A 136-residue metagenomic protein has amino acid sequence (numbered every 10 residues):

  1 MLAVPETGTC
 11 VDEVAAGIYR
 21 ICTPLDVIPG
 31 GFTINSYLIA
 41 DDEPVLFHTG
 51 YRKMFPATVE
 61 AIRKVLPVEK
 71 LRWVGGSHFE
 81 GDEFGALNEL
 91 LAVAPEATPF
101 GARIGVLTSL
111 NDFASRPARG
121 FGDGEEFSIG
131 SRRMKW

Functional and structural regions predicted by a protein language model:
V4-K64: Conserved beta-strand hairpin/beta-sheet module of binuclear metal-dependent hydrolase folds, prominently
R20, M134-K135: Short, isolated positions in well-ordered beta-strands
L38, K135-W136: Structured core elements
V45-H48, R72-G76, W136: Short catalytic-loop micro-motif centered on adjacent basic/acidic residues
M54, R63-E126: Active-site HxH/HxHxD metal-binding segment of metal-dependent hydrolases
S128, R132: Phosphate/diphosphate-binding loops
